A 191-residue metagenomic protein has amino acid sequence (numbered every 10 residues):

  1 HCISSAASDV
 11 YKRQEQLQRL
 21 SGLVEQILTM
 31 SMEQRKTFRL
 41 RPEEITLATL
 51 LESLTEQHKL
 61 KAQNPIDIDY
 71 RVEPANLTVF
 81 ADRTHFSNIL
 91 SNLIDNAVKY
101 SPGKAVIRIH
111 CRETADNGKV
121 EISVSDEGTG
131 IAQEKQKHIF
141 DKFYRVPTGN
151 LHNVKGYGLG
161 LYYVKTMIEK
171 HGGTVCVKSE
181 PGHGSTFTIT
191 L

Functional and structural regions predicted by a protein language model:
H1-A7, Y11: Single conserved hydrophobic/aromatic residue that forms the stacking wall/gate of nucleotide- or nucleobase-binding
R13-L20: Short alpha-helical segment of the dimerization/phosphotransfer core of two-component systems
R41-E56, E113: A conserved beta-strand-to-alpha-helix junction within the catalytic ATP-binding
K61-Y70: Short conserved segments within the C-terminal catalytic ATPase subdomain
A97-V98: Short helix-loop "hinge" at the ATP-lid/N-box region of the Bergerat-fold HATPase_c
I131-F143: Short conserved segment of the HATPase_c
